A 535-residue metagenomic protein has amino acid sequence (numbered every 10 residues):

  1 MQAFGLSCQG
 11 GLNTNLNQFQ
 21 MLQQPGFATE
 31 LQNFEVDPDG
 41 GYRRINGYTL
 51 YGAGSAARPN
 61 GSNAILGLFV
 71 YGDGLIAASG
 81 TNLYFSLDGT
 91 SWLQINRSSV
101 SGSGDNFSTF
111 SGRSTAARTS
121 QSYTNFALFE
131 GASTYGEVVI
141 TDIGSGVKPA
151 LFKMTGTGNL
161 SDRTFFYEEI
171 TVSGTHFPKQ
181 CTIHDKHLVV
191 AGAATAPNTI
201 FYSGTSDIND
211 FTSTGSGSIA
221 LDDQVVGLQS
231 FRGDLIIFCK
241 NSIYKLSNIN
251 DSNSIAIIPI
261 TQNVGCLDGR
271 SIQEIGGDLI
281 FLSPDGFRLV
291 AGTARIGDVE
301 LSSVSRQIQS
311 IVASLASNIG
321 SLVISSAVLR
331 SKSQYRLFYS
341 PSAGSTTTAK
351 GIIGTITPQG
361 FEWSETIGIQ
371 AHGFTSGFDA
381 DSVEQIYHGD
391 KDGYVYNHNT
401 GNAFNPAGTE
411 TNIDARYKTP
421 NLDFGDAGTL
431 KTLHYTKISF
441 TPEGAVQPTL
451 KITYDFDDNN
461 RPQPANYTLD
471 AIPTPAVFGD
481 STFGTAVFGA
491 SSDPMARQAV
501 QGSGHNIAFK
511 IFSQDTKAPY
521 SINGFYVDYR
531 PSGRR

Functional and structural regions predicted by a protein language model:
M1-L93, R97-T134, N263-L267, E274-D278 (+2 more regions): Beta-sheet repeat architectures centered on beta-propellers
Y48-R58, L93-N96, T164-T171, T212-S218 (+1 more regions): A short beta-strand motif characteristic of beta-propeller blades
R58-G61, R118, E169-P178, S218-D223 (+1 more regions): Surface-exposed ligand/attachment interfaces on beta-rich extracellular proteins
A64, H176-F177, H184, Q224 (+4 more regions): Beta-rich catalytic cores
I76-A78, V139-I140, H187-G192, D234-C239 (+2 more regions): Short beta-strand motif characteristic of blades in beta-propeller domains
S86, A194-D207, L246, T453-D455: Conserved Ser/Thr-centered positions that define the repeating blades of beta-propeller domains
T155-Q180: Asp-box/WD-like beta-propeller blade repeats and closely related beta-sheet repeat scaffolds
L235-T261: Surface-exposed extracellular loop regions of Gram-negative outer-membrane beta-barrel proteins
